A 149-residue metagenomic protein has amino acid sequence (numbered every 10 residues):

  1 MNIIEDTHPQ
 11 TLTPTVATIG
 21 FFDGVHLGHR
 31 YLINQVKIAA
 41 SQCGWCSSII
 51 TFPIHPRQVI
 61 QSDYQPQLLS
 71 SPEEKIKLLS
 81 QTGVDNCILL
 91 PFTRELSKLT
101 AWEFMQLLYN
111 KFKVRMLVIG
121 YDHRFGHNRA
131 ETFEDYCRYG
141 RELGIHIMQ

Functional and structural regions predicted by a protein language model:
M1-Q149: Nucleotidyltransferase catalytic core that binds NTPs
